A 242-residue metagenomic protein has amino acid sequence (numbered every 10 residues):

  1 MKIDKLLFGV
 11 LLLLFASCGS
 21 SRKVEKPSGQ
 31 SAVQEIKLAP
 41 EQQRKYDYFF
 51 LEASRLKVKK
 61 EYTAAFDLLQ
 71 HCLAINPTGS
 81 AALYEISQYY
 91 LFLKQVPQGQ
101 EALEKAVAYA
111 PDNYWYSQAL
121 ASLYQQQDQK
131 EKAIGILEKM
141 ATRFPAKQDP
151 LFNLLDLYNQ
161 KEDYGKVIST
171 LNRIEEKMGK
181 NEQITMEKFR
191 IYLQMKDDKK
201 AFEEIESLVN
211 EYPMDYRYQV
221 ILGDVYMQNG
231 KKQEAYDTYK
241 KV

Functional and structural regions predicted by a protein language model:
K2-G9: Sec-dependent signal peptide recognition, specifically the positively charged N-region followed immediately by
F15-S17: C-terminal motif of bacterial Sec signal peptides marking the signal peptidase cleavage site
G19-K26, S31-V242: Alpha-solenoid helical repeat scaffolds
